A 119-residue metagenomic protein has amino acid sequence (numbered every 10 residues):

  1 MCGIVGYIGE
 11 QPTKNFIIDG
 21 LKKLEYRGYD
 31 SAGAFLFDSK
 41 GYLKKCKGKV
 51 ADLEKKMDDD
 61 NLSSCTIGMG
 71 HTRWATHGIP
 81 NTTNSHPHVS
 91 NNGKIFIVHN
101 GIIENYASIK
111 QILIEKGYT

Functional and structural regions predicted by a protein language model:
M1-A107, Q111-E115: N-terminal glutamine amidotransferase
Y118: B-type heme-binding environments
